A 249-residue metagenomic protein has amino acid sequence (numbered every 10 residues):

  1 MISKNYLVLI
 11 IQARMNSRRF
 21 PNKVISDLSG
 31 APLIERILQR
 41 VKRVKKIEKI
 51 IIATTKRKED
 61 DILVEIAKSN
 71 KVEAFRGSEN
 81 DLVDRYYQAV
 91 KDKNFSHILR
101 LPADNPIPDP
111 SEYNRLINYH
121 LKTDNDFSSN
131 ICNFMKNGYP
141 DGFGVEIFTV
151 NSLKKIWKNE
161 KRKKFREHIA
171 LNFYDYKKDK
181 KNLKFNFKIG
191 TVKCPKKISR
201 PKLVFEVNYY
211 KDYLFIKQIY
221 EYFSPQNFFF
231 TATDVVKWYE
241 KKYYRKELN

Functional and structural regions predicted by a protein language model:
M1-F20: N-terminal nucleotide-binding beta1-loop-alpha1 segment
L7-V8, E48, S96, D126: Conserved acidic residues
L33-I50, L63, S69-N70: A short, N-terminal amphipathic alpha-helix
K49, E73, K188-G190: Conserved beta-strand segments of alpha/beta enzyme cores
K56-T123: Short phosphate-binding loop-to-helix
P108-L203, L214, Q218, D234-N249: Conserved core of the sugar-phosphate nucleotidyltransferase
Y209: Short, conserved phosphate/pyrophosphate- and ester-handling motifs at nucleotide-, phospho-/glycolipid
